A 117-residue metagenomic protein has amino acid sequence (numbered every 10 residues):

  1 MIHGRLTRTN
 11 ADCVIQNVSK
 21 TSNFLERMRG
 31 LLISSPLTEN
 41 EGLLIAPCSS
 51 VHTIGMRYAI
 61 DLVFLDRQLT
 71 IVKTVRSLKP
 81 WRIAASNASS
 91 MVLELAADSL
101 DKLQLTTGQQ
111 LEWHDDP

Functional and structural regions predicted by a protein language model:
M1-P117: Compact, glycine-rich, soluble single-domain proteins
